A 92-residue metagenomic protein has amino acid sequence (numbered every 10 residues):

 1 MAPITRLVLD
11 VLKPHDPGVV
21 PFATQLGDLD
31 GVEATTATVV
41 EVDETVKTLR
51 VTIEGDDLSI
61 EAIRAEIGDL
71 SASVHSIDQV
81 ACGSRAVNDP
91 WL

Functional and structural regions predicted by a protein language model:
M1-L92: Long, contiguous binding/interaction regions
